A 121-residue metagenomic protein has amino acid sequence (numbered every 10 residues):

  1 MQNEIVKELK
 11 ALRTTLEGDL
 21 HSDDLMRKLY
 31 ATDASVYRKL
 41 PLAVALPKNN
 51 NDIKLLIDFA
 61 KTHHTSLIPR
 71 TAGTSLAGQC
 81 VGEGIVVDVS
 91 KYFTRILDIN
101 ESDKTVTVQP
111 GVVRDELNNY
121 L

Functional and structural regions predicted by a protein language model:
M1-A34, L40, F59-L67: N-terminal accessory segments
L12, S35-L67, I85, V89-L121: N-terminal glycine-rich flavin-associated loop
L20, L29-Y30, L76, I96-I99: Short clusters of hydrophobic/aromatic residues that line enzyme substrate/ligand-binding pockets
A34-V36, L76-V81: Short glycine-biased active-site loop of nucleotidyltransferases that positions the nucleotide triphosphate and helps
